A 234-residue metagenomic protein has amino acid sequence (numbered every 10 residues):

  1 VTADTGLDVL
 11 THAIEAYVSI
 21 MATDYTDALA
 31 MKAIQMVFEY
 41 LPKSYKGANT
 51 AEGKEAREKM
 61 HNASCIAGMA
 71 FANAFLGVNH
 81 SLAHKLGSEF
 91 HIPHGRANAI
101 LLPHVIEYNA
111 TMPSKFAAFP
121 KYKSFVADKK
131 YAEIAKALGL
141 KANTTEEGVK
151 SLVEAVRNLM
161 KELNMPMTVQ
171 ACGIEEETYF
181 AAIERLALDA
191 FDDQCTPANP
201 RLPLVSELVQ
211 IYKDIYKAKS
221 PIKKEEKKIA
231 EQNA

Functional and structural regions predicted by a protein language model:
V1-A74: Carboxylate- and glycine-rich phosphate/diphosphate-binding segment that chelates Mg2+/Mn2+
A13-I14, I34-Y40, S64-G68, L82 (+3 more regions): Buried hydrophobic packing segments
M21-L29, Y45-K59, A74-N79, F116-A117 (+4 more regions): Flexible, glycine/charged-enriched surface loops at secondary-structure junctions
A28-K32, M36, E55, K59-N62 (+6 more regions): Amphipathic alpha-helical interaction segments
C65-N98, D192-A198: Glycine-rich phosphate/pyrophosphate-binding beta-alpha loops
I92-Y179, A218-P221: Gly/Pro-rich interdomain helix-loop hinge
T178-A234: Short, amphipathic C-terminal "tail helix"
